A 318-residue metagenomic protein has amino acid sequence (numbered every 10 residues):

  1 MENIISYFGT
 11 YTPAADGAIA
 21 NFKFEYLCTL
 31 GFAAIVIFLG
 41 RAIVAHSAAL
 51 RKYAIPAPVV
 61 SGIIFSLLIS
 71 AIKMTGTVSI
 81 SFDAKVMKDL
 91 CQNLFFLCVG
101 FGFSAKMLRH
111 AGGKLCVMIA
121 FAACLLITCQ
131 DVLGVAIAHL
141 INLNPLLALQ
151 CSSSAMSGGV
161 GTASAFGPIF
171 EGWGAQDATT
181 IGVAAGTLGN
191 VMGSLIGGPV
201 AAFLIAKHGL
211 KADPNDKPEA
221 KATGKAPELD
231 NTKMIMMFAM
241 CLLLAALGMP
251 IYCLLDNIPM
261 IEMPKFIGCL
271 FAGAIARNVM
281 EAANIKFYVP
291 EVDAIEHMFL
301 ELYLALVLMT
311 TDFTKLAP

Functional and structural regions predicted by a protein language model:
E2-A15, A20-K85, V99-M107, I235-A294 (+2 more regions): Structural signature of multi-pass alpha-helical membrane transport proteins
A49-K52, F103-K114, L140-L147, P168-T180 (+2 more regions): Juxtamembrane helix-boundary/capping and inter-helix hinge elements in multi-pass membrane proteins
P58-I69, A120-V132, S152-T162, A220 (+1 more regions): Small-residue-rich segments of transmembrane alpha-helices in multi-pass membrane proteins, especially helix faces
S70-M74, Q130-H139, A163-F170, L302-K315: Hydrophobic alpha-helical transmembrane segments in multi-pass integral membrane proteins
A84-K88, S104-V135, F238-L242, M309-P318: Entry/N-cap segments of selected transmembrane alpha helices and their immediately preceding amphipathic helices
K85, D89-C91, G182-P199, I261-C269 (+1 more regions): Alpha-helical transmembrane segments
L133, I137-A184, L188, M192 (+2 more regions): Alpha-helical membrane segments and immediately flanking helix-loop junctions that form or couple to the substrate/ion
A206-L242, A246: Long, contiguous bundles of hydrophobic transmembrane helices that form the permeation core of multi-pass
